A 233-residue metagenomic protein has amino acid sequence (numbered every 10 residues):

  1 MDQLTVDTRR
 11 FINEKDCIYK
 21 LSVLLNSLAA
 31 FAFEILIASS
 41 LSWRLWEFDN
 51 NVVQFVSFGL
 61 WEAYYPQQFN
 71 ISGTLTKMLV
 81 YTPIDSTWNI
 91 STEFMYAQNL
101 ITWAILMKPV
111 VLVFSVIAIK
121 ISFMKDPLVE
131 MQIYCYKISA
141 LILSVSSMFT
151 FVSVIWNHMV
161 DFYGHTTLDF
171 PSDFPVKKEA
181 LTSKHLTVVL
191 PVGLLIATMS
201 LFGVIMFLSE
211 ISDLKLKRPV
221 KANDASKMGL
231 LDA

Functional and structural regions predicted by a protein language model:
M1-L4, R218-A233: Non-transmembrane, juxtamembrane loop and terminal tail segments of multi-pass eukaryotic membrane proteins
M1-N13, I71-N89, P175-K177: Membrane-proximal N-terminal segments immediately preceding the first transmembrane helix
D2-R44, F94-V160, G193-I196, S200-S212: Signature of small four-pass
C17, L45, V52-V56, P66 (+4 more regions): Hydrophobic transmembrane alpha-helices
S40-Q98: A surface-exposed beta-alpha-beta supersecondary segment
L45-F58, L128, Y163-P175, L216-N223: Interhelical loop segments of eukaryotic multi-pass membrane proteins
V129, V152-V189: Juxtamembrane loop segments immediately following a transmembrane helix
